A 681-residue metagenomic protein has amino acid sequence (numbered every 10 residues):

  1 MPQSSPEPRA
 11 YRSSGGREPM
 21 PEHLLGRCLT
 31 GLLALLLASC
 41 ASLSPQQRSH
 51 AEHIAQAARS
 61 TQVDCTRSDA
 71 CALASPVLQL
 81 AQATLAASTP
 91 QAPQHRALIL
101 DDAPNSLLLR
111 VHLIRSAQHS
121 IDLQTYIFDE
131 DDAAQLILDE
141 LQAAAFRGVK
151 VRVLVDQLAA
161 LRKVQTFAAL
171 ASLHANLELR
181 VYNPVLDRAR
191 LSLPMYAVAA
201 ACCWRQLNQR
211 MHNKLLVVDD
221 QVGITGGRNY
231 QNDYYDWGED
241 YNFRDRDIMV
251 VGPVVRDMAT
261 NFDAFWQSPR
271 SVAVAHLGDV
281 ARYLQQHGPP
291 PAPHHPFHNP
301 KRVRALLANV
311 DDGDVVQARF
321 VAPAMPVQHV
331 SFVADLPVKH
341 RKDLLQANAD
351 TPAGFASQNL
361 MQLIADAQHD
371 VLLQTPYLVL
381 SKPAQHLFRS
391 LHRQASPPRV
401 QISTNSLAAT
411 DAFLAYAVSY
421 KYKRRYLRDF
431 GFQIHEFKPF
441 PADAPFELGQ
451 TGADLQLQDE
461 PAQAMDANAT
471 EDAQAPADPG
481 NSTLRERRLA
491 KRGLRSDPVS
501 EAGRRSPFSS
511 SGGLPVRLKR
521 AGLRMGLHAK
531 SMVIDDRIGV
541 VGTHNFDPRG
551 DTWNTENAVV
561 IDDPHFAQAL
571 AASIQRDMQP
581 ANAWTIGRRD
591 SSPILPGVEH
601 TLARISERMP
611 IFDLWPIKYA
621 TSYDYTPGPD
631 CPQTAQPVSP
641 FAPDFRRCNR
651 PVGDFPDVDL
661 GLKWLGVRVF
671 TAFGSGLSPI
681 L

Functional and structural regions predicted by a protein language model:
M1, R9-A10, L35: Compositionally biased, low-complexity segments
Y11-L29: Bacterial N-terminal signal peptides that target proteins for export
C28-A38: Bacterial N-terminal signal peptides
C40-K214, V218-L681: Charged, low-complexity intrinsically disordered terminal segments
